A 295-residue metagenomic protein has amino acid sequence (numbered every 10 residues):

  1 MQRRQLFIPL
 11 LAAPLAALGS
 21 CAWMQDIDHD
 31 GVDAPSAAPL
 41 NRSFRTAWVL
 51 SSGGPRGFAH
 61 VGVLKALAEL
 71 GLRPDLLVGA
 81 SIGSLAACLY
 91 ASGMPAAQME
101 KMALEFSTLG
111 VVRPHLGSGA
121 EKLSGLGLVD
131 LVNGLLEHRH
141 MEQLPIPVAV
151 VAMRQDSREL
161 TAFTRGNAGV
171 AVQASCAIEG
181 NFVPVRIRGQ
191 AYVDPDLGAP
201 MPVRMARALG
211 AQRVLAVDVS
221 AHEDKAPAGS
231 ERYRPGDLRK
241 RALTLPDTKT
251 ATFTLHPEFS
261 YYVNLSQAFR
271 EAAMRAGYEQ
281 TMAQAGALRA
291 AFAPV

Functional and structural regions predicted by a protein language model:
Q2-L77, L89-V295: Patatin-like phospholipase
G79, G83: Gly/Ala-rich beta-loop-alpha elbow adjacent to hydrolase catalytic centers
